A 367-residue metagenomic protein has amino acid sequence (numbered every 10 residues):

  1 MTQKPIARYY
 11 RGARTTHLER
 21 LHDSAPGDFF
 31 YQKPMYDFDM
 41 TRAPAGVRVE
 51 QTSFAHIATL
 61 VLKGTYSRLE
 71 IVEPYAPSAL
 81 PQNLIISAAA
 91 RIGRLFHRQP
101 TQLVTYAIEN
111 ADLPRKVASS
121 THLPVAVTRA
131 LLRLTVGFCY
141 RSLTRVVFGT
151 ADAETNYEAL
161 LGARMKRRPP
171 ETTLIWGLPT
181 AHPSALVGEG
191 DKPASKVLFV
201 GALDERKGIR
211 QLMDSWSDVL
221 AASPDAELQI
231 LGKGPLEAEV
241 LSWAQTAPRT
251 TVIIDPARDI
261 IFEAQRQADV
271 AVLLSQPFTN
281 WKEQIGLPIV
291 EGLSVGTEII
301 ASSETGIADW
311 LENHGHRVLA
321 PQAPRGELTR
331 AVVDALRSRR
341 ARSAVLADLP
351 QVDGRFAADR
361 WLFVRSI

Functional and structural regions predicted by a protein language model:
P74, P179-T180, L186-K207, M213: Conserved donor-binding/catalytic core segment of Leloir-type glycosyltransferases
R115, K282-E283, S303-L319: Short acidic/histidine- and often glycine-rich active-site loop of Leloir-type glycosyltransferases that engages
V125-P170: A short, active-site helix/loop in glycosyltransferases that binds the activated sugar's phosphate group
V197, L212-M213, L228, L328 (+1 more regions): A structural motif in glycosyltransferase catalytic domains
V200, E312-G326, R330-R340: Conserved acidic donor-binding segment of nucleotide-sugar-dependent glycosyltransferases
A238-F262, Q267-V270: Nucleotide-activated donor-binding/catalytic signature segment of Leloir-type glycosyltransferases, i.e., the conserved
L273, G292-A301: Short hydrophobic beta-strand element within catalytic cores of glycosyltransferases and related nucleotide-activated
L273-I289, A308-D309: Nucleotide-sugar-dependent
